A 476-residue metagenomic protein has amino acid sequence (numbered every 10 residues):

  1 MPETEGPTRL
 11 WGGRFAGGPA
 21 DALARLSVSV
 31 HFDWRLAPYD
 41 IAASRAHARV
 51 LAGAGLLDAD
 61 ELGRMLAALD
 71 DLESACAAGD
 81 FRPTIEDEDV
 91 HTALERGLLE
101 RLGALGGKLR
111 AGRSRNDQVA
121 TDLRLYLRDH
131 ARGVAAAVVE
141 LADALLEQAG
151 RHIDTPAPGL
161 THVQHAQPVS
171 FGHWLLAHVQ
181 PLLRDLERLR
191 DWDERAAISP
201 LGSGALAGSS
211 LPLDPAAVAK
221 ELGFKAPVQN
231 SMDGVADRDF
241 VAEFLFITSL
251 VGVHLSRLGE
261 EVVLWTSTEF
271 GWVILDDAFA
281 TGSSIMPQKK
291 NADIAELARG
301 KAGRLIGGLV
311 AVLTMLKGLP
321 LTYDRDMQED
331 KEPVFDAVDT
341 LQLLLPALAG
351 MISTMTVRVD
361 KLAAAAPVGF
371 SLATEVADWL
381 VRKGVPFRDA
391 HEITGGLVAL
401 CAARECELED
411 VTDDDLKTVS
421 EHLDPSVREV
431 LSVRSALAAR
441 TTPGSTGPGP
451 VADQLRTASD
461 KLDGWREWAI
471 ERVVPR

Functional and structural regions predicted by a protein language model:
P2-A43, A104-L105, M286-R476: Glycine-rich cofactor/substrate-binding loops
P2-G208, L213-P215, A226, A278-G282 (+5 more regions): A helix-coil-helix interface module used to build multimeric assemblies and to scaffold catalytic/cofactor sites
S44, M65, L72, V134 (+16 more regions): Amphipathic alpha-helices that form helix-helix packing interfaces
H47-L57, Y126, H173, A242-L250 (+1 more regions): Short, well-ordered beta-strand elements within core beta-sheets of diverse protein domains
A48-L51, Q118-L125, T161-V163, S231-R238 (+3 more regions): A short small-residue
G133, A137, V163, Q167-A177 (+11 more regions): Short, contiguous, pocket-lining structural segments that sit at or immediately flank catalytic/ligand-binding sites
R151, R188-D191, R195, F224-V228 (+7 more regions): Conserved helix-loop functional segments at active or binding sites
L222-T314: Acidic, glycine-rich loop-and-beta core segments that form the ion-binding/anion-interacting portion of active sites
